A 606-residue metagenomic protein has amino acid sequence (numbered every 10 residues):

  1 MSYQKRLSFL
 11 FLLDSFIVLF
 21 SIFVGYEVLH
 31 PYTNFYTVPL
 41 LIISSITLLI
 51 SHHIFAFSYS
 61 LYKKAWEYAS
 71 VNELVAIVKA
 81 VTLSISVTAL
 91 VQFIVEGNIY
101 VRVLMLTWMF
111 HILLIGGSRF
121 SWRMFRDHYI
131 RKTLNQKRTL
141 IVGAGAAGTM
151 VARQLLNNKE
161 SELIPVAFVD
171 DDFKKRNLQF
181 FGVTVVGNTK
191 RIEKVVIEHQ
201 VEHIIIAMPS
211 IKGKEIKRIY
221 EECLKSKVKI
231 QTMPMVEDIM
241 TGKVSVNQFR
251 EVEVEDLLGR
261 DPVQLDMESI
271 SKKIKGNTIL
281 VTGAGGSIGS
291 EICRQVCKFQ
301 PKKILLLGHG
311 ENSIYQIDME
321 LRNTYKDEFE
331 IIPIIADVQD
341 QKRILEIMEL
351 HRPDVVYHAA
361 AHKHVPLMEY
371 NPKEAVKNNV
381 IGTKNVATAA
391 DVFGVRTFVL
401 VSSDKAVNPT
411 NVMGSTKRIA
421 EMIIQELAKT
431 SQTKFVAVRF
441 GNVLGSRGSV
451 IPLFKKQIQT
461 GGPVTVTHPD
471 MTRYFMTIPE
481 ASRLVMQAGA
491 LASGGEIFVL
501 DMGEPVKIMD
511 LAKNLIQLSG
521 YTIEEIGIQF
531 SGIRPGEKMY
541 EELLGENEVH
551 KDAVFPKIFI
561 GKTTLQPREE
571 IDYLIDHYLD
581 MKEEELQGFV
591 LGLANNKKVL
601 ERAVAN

Functional and structural regions predicted by a protein language model:
M1-L134, L163, T232: Signature of alpha-helical transmembrane segments in polytopic membrane proteins
R6, Q264, S269-K273, E426-N442 (+1 more regions): Strand-loop microenvironment adjacent to phosphate/nucleotide-handling motifs in alpha/beta enzyme folds
L19, F23, H30-Y32, F125-T232 (+4 more regions): A solvent-exposed beta-alpha-beta segment
K217-M233, K303-G310, Y370-T397: NAD(P)-cofactor binding segment of oxidoreductase domains
Y220-T278, D391: Flexible, Lys/Arg-rich cytosolic regulatory linkers and terminal tails that connect or flank
G242, H358, H362-V365, E369-E421 (+1 more regions): Conserved Rossmann-fold NAD(P)-dependent oxidoreductase catalytic core, especially the SDR/UDP-sugar
I279-F299: N-terminal Rossmann NAD(P)H-binding glycine-rich loop of SDR-like oxidoreductase domains
I335-V355: Conserved Rossmann-fold cofactor-binding substructure of NAD(P)-dependent oxidoreductases
